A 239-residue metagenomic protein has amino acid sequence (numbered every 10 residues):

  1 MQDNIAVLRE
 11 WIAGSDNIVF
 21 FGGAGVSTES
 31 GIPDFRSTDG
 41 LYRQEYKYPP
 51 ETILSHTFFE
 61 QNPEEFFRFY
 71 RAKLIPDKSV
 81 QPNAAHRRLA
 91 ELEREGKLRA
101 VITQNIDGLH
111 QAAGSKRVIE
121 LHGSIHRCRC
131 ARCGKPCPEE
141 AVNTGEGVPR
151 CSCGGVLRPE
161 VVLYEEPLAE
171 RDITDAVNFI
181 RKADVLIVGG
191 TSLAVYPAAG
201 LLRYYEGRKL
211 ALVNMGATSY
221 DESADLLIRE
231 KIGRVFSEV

Functional and structural regions predicted by a protein language model:
M1-V239: Conserved catalytic core of sirtuin-type NAD+-dependent deacylases
